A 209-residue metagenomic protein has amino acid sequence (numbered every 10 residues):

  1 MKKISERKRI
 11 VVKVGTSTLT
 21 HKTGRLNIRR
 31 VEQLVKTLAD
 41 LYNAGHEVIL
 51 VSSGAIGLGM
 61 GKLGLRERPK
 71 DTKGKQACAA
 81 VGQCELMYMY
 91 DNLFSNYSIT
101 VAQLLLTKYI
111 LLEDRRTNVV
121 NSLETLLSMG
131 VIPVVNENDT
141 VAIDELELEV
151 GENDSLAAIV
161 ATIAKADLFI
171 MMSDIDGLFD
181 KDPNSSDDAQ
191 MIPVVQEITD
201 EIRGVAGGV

Functional and structural regions predicted by a protein language model:
M1-V209: Nucleotide/pyrophosphate-binding catalytic subdomain
